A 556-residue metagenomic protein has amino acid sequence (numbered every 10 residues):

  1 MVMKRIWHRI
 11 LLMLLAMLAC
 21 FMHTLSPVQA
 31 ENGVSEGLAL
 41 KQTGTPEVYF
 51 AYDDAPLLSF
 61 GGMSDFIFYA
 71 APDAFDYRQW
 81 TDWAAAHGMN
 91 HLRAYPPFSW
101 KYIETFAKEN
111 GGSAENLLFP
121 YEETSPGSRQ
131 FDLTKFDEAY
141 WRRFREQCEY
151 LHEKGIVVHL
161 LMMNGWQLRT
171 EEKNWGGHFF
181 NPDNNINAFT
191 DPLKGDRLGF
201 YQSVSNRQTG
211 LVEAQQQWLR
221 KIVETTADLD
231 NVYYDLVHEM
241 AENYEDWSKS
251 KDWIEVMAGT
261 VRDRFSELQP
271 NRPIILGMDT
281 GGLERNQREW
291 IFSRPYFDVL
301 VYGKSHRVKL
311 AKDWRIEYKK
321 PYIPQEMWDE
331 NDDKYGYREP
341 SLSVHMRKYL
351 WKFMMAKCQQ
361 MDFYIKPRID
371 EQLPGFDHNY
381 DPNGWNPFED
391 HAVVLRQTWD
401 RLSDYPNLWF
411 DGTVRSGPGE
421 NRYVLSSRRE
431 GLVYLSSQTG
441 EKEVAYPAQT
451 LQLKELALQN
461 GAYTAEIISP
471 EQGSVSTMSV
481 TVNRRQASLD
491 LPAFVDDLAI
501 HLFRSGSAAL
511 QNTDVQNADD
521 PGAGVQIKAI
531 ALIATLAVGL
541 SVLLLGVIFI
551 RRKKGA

Functional and structural regions predicted by a protein language model:
V2-L12: Bacterial N-terminal signal peptides that target proteins for export
L18-V28: C-terminal segment of classical bacterial N-terminal signal peptides
Q42-F297: Active-site mouth of glycoside hydrolases
A214-Q217, L229-E389, A448: Extracellular glycoside hydrolase catalytic/binding regions
D332, L342, M346-T477, P492-A509: Aromatic- and carboxylate-lined catalytic core of secreted/periplasmic carbohydrate-active enzymes
S507-I527: C-terminal low-complexity, Ser/Thr- and acidic/Pro-rich disordered "stalk" regions positioned immediately N-terminal
Q526-V538: Short, hydrophobic alpha-helical membrane anchors of single-pass surface/secreted proteins
S541-A556: C-terminal membrane-anchoring or membrane-association module
